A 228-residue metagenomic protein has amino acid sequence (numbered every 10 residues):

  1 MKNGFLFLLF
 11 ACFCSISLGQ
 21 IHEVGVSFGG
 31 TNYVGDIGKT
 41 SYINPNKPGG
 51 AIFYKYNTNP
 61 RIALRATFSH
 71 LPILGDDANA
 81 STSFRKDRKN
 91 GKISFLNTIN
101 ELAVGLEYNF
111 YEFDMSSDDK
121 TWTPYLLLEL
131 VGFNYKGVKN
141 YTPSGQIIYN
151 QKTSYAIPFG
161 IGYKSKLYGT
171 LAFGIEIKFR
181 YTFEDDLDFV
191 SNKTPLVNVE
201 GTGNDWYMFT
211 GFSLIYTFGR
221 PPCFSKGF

Functional and structural regions predicted by a protein language model:
L18-N57, G137, G211, I215-P221: Short glycine/proline- and aromatic-enriched beta-strand/turn motifs that initiate or cap beta-hairpins
G19-I21, R61, E112-T123, L167-T170 (+1 more regions): Short loop/turn motifs that connect adjacent beta-strands in outer-membrane beta-barrel proteins
H22-V26, L64-A66, L102-V104, W122-L128 (+3 more regions): Transmembrane beta-strands of outer-membrane beta-barrel proteins
V26-G30, A66-H70, Y108, L126-G132 (+3 more regions): Transmembrane beta-barrel strands of outer-membrane/channel proteins
V34-T40, D87-F95, S144-Y149, V197-T202: Extracellular loop and loop/strand-boundary signature of outer-membrane beta-barrel proteins
N44-P48, T98-L102, K120-W122, Y149-I157 (+1 more regions): Residues that define the transmembrane beta-barrel architecture of outer-membrane proteins
I62-Y141: Gram-negative (and chloroplast) outer-membrane scaffold detector with strong preference for beta-barrel transmembrane
A78, L167-F228: Predominantly the C-terminal beta-signal and adjacent terminal strand-loop region of outer-membrane beta-barrel
